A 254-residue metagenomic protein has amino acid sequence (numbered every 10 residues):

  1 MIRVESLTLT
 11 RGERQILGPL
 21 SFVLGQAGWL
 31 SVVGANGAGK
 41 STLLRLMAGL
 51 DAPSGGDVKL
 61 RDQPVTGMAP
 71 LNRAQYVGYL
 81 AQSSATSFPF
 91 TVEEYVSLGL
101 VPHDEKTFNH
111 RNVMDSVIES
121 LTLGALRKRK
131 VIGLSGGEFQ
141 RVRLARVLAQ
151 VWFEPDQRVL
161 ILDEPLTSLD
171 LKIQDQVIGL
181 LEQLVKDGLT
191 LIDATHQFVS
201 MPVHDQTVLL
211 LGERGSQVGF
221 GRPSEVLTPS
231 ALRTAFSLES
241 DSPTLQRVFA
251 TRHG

Functional and structural regions predicted by a protein language model:
V33-A35: The feature captures the beta-strand-to-loop junction immediately N-terminal to the Walker
A48: Helix-to-loop junction immediately C-terminal to a conserved catalytic motif
G56-P64: Conserved ABC transporter NBD signature motif
P64-G78, S83, F88: ABC ATPase NBD coupling module
N109-L126, L148: Conserved ABC ATPase "signature" region
T195-H196: H-loop/switch region of ABC-family ATPase nucleotide-binding domains
H204-P223: H-loop (His-switch) and adjacent beta-strand-loop-beta switch element of ABC-type ATPase nucleotide-binding domains
P229-G254: ABC ATPase nucleotide-binding domains
